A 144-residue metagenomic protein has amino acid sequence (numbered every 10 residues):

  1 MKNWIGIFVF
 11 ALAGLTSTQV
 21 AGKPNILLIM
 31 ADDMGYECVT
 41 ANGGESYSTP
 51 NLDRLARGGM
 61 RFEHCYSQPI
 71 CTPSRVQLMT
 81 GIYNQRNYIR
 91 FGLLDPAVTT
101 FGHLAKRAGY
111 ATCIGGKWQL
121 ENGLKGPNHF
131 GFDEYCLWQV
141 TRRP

Functional and structural regions predicted by a protein language model:
K2-I5, L15-P144: Formylglycine-dependent sulfatase
F10-G14: Hydrophobic alpha-helical targeting segments used for export or membrane insertion
